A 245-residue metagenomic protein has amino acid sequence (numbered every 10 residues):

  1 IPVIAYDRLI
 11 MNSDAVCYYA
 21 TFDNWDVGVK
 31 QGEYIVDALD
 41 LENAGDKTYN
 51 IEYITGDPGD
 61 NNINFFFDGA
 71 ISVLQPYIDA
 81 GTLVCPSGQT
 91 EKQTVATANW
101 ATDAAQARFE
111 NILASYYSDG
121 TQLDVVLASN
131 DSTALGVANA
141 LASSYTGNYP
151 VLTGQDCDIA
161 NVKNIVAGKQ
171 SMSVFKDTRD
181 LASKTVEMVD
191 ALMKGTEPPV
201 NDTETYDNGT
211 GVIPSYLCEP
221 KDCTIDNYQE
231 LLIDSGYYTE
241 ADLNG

Functional and structural regions predicted by a protein language model:
I1-G245: A residue-level marker of the well-folded mature domains of exported/periplasmic proteins
